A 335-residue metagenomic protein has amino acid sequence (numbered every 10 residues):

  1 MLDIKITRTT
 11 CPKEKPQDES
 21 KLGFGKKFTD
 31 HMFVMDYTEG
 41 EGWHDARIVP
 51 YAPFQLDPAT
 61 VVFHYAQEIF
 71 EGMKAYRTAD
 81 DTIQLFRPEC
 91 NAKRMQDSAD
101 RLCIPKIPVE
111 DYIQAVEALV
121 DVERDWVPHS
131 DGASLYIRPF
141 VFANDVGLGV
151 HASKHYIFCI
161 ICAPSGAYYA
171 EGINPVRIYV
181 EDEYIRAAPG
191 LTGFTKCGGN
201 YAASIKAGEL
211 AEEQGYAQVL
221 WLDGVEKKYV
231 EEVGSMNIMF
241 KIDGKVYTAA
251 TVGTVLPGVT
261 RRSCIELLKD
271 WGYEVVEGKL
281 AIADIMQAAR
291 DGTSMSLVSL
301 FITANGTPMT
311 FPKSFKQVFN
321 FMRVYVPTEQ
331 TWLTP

Functional and structural regions predicted by a protein language model:
M1-D18, K27, G166, A170 (+2 more regions): Conserved catalytic-core subdomain
M1-K93, S98, V176, M295-P335: N-terminal accessory segments that position/regulate proteins before the catalytic core
Q17-K21, R47-V49, L56, F142-G147 (+3 more regions): Glycine-rich, charged/polar anion/phosphate-binding loops that engage phosphate groups from diverse ligands
D18-K21, P88-Q214, V298-Q317, Y325: Extended Lys/Arg-rich, glycine-bearing segments that form polyanion-binding/interaction patches within enzyme domains
F33-D36, M73, C159, V219-L220 (+1 more regions): Short beta-strand scaffold segments in enzyme catalytic cores
A66, M95, I160, K227 (+1 more regions): Residue-level signal for inorganic ion chemistry
V109-E110, W126-S134, V219-L222, G272-I282: Flexible, glycine/charged-enriched surface loops at secondary-structure junctions
A211-V230, S235: Long, well-ordered mid-to-C-terminal structural blocks that present hydrophobic/aromatic surfaces
